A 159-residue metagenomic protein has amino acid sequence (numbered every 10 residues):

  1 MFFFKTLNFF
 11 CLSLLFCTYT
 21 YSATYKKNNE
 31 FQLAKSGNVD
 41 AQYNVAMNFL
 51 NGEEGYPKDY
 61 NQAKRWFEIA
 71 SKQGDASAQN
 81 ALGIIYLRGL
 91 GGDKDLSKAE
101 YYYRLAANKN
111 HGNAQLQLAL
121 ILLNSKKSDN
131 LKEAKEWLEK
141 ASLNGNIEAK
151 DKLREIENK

Functional and structural regions predicted by a protein language model:
N8-C17: Bacterial N-terminal signal peptides
T18-L50: N-terminal leader/linker segments that initiate helical-solenoid repeat arrays
S36-N38, G52-E53, K72-D75, R88-L90 (+3 more regions): Short helix-capping/linker turns of helical repeat alpha-solenoids
A41, A78, A114-L116, A149: TPR alpha-solenoid repeat register
N44-N51, A81-R88, G92, Q117-N124 (+1 more regions): Hydrophobic face of amphipathic alpha-helices that form TPR/SEL1-like repeat modules and related alpha-solenoid
W137-K159: Terminal, low-structured helical/coil segments at or just beyond the last alpha-helical repeat
